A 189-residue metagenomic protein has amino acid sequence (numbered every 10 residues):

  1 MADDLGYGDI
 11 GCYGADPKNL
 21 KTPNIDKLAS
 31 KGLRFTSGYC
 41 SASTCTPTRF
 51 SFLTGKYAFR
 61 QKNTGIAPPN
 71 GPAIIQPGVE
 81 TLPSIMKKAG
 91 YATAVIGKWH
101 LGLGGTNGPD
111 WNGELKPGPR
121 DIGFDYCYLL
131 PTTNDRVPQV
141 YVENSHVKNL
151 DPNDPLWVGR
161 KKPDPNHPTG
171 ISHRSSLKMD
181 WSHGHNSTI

Functional and structural regions predicted by a protein language model:
M1-I189: Formylglycine-dependent sulfatase
